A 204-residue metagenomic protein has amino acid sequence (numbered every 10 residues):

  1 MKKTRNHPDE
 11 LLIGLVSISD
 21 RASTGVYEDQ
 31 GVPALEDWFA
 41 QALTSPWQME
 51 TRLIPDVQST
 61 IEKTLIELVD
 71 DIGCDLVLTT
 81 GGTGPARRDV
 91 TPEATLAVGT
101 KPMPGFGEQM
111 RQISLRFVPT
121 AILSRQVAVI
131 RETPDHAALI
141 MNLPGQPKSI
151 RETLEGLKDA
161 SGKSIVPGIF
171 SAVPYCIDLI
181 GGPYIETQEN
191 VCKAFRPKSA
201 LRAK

Functional and structural regions predicted by a protein language model:
M1-K204: Non-catalytic beta/alpha edge segments that cap or flank active sites
